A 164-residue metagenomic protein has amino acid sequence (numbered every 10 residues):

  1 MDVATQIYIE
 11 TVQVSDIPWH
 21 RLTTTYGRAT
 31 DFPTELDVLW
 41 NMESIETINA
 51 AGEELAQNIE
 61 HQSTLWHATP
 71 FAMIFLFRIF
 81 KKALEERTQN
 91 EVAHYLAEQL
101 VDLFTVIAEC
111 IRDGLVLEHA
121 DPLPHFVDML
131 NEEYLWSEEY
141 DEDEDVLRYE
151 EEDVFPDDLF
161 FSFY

Functional and structural regions predicted by a protein language model:
M1-I48: N-terminal "cap/leader" segments of large eukaryotic alpha-helical scaffolds
E10, I45-N58, F104: HEAT-repeat alpha-solenoid elements in large eukaryotic scaffold proteins
T24, W40-G52, L65, T69 (+1 more regions): Helix-start/N-cap signature of alpha-helical segments
E35-L36, L76, Y164: Buried hydrophobic core positions in alpha-solenoid tandem helical repeats
L36-S44, I79-E91, E132-S137: Helix-loop junctions that connect tandem helical modules in alpha-solenoid scaffolds
N58-Q62, I79, A83, V106-G114: Residue-level signature of the C-terminal ends
H67-L76, V116-D121: Short sequence/structural elements of tandem HEAT/ARM alpha-solenoid repeats
H94, V101-Y164: Acidic, serine/threonine- and proline-enriched intrinsically disordered linkers and terminal tails in large eukaryotic
